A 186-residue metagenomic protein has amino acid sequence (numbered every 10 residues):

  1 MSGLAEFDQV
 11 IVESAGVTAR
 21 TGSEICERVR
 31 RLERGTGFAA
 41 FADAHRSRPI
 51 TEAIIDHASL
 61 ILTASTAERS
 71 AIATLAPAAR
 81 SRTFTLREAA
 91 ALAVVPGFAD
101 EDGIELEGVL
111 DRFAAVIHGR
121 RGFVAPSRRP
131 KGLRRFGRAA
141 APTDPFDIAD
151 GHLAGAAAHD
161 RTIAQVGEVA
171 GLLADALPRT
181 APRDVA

Functional and structural regions predicted by a protein language model:
M1-L60, T66-S70, T74-S81, D175-P182: Conserved active-site segments centered on acidic
A73-A186: Phosphate-binding/catalytic loops
